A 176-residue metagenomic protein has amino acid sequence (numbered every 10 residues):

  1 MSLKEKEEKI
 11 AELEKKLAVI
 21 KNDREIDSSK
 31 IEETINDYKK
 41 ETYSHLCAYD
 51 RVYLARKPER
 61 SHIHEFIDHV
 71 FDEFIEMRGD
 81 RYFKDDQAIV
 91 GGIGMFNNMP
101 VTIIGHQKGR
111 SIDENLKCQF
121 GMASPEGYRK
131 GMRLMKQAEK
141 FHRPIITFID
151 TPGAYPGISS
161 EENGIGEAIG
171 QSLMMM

Functional and structural regions predicted by a protein language model:
M1-M176: Terminal-region recognition feature
